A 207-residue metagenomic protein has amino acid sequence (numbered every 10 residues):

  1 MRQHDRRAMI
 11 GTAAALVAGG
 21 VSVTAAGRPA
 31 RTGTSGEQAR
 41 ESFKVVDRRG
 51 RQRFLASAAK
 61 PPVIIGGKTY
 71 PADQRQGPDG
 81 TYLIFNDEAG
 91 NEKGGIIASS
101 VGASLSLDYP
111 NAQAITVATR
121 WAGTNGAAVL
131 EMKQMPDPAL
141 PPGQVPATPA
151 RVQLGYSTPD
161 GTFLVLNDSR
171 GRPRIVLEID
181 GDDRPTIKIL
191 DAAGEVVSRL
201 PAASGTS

Functional and structural regions predicted by a protein language model:
M1-H4, A15-G20: Secretory targeting signals
R6-I10: N-terminal export leaders
G20-P29: Short hydrophobic alpha-helical membrane-anchoring segments
R28-T206: Parallel beta-helix/beta-solenoid repeats that form elongated, surface-exposed shafts/blades used for receptor binding
